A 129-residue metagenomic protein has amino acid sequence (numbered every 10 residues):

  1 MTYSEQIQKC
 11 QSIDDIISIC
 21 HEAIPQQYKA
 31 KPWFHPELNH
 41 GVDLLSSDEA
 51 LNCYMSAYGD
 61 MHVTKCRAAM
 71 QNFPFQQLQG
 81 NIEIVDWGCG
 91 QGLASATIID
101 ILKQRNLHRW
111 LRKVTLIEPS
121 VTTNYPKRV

Functional and structural regions predicted by a protein language model:
M1-E37: N-terminal auxiliary segments of SAM/dcSAM-dependent transferases
H40-Q76: Class I SAM-dependent methyltransferase Rossmann-like catalytic core, especially the SAM/SAH-binding loop
Q77-N81, N106-L111: Short helix-terminating capping/connector loops at secondary-structure junctions
G80-G90: Conserved class I S-adenosyl-L-methionine
Q91-L107: Conserved SAM-binding loop of SAM-dependent methyltransferases across substrates and taxa, primarily the Class I
K113-E118: Conserved SAM-binding motif I beta-strand of class I
S120-T122: Conserved SAM/SAH-binding beta-strand->alpha-helix loop
N124-V129: S-adenosyl-L-methionine
